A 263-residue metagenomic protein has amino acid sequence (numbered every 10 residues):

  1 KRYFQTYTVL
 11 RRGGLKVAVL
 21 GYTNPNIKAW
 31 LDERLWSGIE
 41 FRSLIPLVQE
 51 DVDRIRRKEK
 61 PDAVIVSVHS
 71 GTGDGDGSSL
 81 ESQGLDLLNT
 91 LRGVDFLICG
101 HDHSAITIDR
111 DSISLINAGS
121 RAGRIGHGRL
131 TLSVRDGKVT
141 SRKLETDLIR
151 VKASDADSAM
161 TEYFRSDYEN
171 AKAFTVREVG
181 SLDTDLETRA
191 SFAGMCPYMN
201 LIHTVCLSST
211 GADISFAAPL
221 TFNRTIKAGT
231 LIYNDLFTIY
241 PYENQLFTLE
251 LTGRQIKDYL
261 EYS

Functional and structural regions predicted by a protein language model:
K1-S154, A159, A193-V205, S215: Acidic, metal/ion-coordinating pockets
R57, D155-S263: Non-catalytic terminal accessory segments
